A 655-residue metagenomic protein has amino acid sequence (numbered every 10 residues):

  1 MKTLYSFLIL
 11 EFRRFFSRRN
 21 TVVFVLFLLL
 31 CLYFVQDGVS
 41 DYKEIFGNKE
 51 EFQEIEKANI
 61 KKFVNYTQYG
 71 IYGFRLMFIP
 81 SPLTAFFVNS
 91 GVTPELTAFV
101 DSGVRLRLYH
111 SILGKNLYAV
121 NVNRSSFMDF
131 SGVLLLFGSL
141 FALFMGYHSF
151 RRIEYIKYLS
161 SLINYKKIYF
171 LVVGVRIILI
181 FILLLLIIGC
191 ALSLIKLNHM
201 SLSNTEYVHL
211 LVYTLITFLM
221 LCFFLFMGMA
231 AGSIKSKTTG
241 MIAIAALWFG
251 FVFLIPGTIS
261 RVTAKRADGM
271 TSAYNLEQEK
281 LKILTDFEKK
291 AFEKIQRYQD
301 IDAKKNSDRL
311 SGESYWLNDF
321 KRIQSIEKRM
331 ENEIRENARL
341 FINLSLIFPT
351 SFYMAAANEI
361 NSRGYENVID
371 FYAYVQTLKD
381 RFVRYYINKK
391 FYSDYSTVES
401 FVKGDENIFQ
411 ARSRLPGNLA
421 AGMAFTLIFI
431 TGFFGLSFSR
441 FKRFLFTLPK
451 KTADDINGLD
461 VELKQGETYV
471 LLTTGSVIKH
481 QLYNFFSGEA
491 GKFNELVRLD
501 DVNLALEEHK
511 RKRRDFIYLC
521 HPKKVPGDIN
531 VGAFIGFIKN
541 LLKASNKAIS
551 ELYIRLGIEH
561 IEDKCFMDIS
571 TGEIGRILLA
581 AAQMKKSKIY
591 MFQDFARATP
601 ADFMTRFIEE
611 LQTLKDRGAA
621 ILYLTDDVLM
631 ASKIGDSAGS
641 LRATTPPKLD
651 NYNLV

Functional and structural regions predicted by a protein language model:
M1-N123, W248-P449, K464, V470: Transmembrane alpha-helical segments and their membrane-interface loop/helix boundaries that make up the transmembrane
C31, H110-I112, Y118, S125 (+4 more regions): Secretory targeting signals
S125-I156, Y518-L519: Long, hydrophobic alpha-helical segments
E489, L496-R511: ABC ATPase NBD Q-loop/coupling interface
Y518, P522-N546: Q-loop/switch helix immediately C-terminal to the Walker
K547-I561: Conserved ABC ATPase "signature" region
L579-A580: Hydrophobic anchor residue at the start of the ABC signature
